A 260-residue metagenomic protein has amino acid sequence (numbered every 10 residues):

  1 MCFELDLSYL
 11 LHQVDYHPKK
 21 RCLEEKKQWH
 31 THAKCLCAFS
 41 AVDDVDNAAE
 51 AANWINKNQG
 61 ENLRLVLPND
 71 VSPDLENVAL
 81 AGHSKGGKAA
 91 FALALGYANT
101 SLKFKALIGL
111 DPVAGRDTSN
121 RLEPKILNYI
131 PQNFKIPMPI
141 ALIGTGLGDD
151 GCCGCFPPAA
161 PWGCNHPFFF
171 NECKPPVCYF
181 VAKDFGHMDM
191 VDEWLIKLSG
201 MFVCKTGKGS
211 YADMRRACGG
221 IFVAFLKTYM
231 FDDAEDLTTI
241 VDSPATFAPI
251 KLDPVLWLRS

Functional and structural regions predicted by a protein language model:
C2-L10, V14-K26, H30: Short conserved active-site loop signatures built around small residues
C35-E76: Alpha/beta-hydrolase active-site loop
D43-E50, W54, A92, F168 (+2 more regions): Extracytoplasmic/secreted proteins, especially bacterial periplasmic and envelope-associated proteins
G82-G86, A90: Gly/Ala-rich beta-loop-alpha elbow adjacent to hydrolase catalytic centers
A89-L93, G151: Hydrolases whose catalytic domains are alpha/beta-hydrolase-1, hotdog thioesterase, or metallo-beta-lactamase-like
L93-F104: Conserved hydrolase catalytic core segment
L102-H187: The feature captures the conserved acid-bearing segment of alpha/beta-hydrolase catalytic domains
K174, K183-M188, E193-S260: Alpha/beta-hydrolase-fold serine-hydrolase catalytic core, especially in secreted/extracellular enzymes
